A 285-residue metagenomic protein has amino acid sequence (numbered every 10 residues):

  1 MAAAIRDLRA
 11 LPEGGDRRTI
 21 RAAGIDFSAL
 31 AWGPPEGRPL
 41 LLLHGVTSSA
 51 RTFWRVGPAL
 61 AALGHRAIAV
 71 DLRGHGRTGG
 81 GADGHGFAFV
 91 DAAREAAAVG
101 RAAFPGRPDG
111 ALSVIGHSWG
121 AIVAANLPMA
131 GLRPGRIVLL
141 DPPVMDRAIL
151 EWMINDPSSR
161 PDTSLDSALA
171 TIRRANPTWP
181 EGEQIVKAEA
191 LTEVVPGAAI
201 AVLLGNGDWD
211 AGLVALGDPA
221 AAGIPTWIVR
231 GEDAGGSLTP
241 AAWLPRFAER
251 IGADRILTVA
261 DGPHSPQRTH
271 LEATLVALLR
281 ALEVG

Functional and structural regions predicted by a protein language model:
M1-L40, A62-H65, F104-P105, A253 (+2 more regions): Alpha/beta-hydrolase fold catalytic core
P12, I25, L72-I115: Active-site loop/oxyanion-hole signature of alpha/beta-hydrolase fold enzymes
S28-G79: Conserved HGGG/HGGXW glycine-rich cap/lid loop of the alpha/beta-hydrolase fold
G116, G120, A124: Gly/Ala-rich beta-loop-alpha elbow adjacent to hydrolase catalytic centers
A125-M129, R133-L165: Flexible "cap/lid" loop of the alpha/beta hydrolase fold
A148-L150, S164-A220: Conserved alpha/beta-hydrolase catalytic His-Asp/Glu region
W227-G262: Conserved loop-alpha-helix segment in the C-terminal half of the alpha/beta-hydrolase fold that carries the catalytic
G262-L271: Catalytic histidine-centered segment of alpha/beta-hydrolase-like enzymes
